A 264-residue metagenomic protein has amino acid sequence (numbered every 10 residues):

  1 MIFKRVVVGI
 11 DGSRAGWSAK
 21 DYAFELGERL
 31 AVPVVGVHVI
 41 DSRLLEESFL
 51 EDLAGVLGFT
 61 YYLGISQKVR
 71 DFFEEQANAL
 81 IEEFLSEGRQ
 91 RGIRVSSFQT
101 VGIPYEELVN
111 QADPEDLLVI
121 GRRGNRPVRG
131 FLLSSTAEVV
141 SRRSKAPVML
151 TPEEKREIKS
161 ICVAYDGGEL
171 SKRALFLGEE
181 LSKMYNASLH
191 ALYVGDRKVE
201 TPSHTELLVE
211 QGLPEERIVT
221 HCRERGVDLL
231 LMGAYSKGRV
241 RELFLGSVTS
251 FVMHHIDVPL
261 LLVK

Functional and structural regions predicted by a protein language model:
M1-G64, R91-I93, R156-E210, R217 (+1 more regions): Small/aliphatic-rich secondary-structure junction motif
I2, G16-Y22, E28, S97 (+2 more regions): Gly/Ser-rich helix-loop-strand patches that form or flank binding pockets for ribonucleotide-derived cofactors
G58-Q76: A short acidic, glycine-rich active-site loop that binds or catalyzes chemistry on phosphate/adenosine moieties
I65-V69, T100, V163: Short amphipathic alpha-helical segments at helix-loop
F72, L132, D166-L170: Alpha-helix N-cap and loop-to-helix initiation/capping positions
F72-E83, L177, R217: Short, solvent-exposed amphipathic alpha-helices that sit in or adjacent to ligand/effector-binding or catalytic
L80-V95: A structural motif corresponding to the C-terminal end of an alpha-helix and its immediate exit/capping segment
Q99-E106, V209-E215: Charged docking surfaces used in two-component/phosphorelay signaling
